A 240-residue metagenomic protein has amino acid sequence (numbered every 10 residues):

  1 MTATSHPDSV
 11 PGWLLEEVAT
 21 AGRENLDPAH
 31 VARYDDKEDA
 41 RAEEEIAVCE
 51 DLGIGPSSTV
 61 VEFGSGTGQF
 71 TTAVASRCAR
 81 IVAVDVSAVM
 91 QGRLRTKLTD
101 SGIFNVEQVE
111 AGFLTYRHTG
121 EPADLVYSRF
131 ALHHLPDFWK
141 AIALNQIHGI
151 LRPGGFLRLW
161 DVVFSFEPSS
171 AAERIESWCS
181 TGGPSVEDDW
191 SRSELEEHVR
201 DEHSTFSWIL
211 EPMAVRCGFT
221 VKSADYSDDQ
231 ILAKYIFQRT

Functional and structural regions predicted by a protein language model:
T2-G55: Conserved class I S-adenosyl-L-methionine
S58-G66: Conserved class I S-adenosyl-L-methionine
T67-T115: Class I SAM-dependent methyltransferase SAM/SAH-binding core
Y127: A conserved beta-strand element that flanks and buttresses the S-adenosyl-L-methionine
F130-A131: Short catalytic micro-motifs in class I SAM-dependent methyltransferases
A141-P153: A short glycine-rich, Lys/Arg-flanked "PGG" loop and its adjoining helix->strand segment in the class I
W160-C217, A224: C-terminal alpha-helical "lid/dimerization" subdomain adjacent to the S-adenosyl-L-methionine
G218, S223-T240: Core SAM-dependent methyltransferase catalytic element
